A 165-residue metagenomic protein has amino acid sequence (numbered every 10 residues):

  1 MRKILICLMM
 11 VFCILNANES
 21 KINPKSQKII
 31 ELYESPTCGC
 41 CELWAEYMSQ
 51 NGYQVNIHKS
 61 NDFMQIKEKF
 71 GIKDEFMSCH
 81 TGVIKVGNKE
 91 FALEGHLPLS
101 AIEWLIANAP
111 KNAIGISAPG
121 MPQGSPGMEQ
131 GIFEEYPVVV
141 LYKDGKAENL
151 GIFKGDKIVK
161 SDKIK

Functional and structural regions predicted by a protein language model:
M1-I4: Positively charged n-region of N-terminal signal peptides that target proteins for export
M9-A17: Hydrophobic h-region of N-terminal signal peptides that target proteins for export in Gram-negative bacteria
V11, L32-S35, F76: Processing junctions and N-termini across compartments
I22-N51: Local sequence-structure signature of Cys/Sec-based thiol-disulfide redox active-site neighborhoods
I29-I30, Q54-V55, N88-F91: Short active-site oxyanion
Y33-S35, H58-S60, G95-H96, P119-M121: Active-site-proximal beta-strand/loop segments in catalytic clefts of secreted hydrolases
C41-V86: N-terminal, post-signal-peptide region of Sec/Tat-exported proteins
E75-K165: Thiol/selenol-based redox catalytic cores and closely related redox-interacting motifs
